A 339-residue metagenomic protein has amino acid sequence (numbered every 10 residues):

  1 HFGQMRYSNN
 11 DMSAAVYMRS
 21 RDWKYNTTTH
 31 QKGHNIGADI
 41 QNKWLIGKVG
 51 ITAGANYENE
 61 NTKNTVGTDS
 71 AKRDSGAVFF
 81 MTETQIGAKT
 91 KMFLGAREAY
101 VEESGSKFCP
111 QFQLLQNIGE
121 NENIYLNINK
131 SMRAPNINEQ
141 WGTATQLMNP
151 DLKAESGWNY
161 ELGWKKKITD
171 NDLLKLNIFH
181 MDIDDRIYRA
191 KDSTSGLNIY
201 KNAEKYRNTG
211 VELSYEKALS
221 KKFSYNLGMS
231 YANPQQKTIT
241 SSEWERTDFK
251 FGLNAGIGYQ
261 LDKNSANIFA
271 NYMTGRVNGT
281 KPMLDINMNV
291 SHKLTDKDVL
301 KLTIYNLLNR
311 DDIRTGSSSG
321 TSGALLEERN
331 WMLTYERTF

Functional and structural regions predicted by a protein language model:
H1-N117, D172-I178, A218, S224-G228: Face-selective signature of the C-terminal outer-membrane beta-barrel domain
H1-Q4, G33-Q41, R73-F79, F93 (+7 more regions): Transmembrane beta-barrel architecture of outer-membrane proteins
H1-S8, N117, N123, N127-D184 (+4 more regions): Outer-membrane beta-barrel signature, preferentially recognizing the C-terminal barrel domain of Gram-negative
G3-N9, A38-W44, F80-T84, F112-Q116 (+6 more regions): Residues on the lipid-exposed face of transmembrane beta-strands in outer-membrane beta-barrel proteins
N9-D11, M18-D22, I46-K48, Y57-K63 (+11 more regions): Transmembrane beta-strands of outer-membrane beta-barrel pores
T28-N35, G67-S75, Y100-S106, P150-S156 (+4 more regions): Replace "Gram-negative outer membrane beta-barrel proteins" with "bacterial and organellar outer membrane beta-barrel
T82, L126, R246-F339: Conserved C-terminal beta-signal and adjacent last beta-strands/turns of outer-membrane beta-barrel proteins
Q85-M92, F179-D182, K201-V277, D296 (+1 more regions): Gram-negative outer-membrane beta-barrel transporters
